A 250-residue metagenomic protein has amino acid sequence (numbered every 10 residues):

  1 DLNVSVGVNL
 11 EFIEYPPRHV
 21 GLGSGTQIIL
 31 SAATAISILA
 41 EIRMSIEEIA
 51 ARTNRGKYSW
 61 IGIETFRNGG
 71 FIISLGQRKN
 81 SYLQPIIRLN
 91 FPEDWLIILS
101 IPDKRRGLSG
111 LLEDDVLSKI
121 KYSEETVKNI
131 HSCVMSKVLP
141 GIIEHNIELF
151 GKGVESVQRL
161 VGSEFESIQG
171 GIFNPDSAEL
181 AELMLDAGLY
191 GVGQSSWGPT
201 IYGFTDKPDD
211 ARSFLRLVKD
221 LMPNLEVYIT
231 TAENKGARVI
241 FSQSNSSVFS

Functional and structural regions predicted by a protein language model:
D1-S59: Anion-binding (especially nucleotide phosphate/pyrophosphate-binding) glycine-rich loop and adjoining beta-alpha core
V4, L185-D186, G193-W197: A structural signal for short secondary-structure junctions
V8-F12, V192, V227: Generic structural signal for residues in well-ordered beta-strands
L10-F12, S100-P102, I201: A structural signal for short, well-ordered beta-strand segments
G21-S24, I28, T126-V127, G191-S196: Short glycine/threonine-rich catalytic loop with a Thr-x-Gly-x-Asp
G23, Q27, E64, F71-I72 (+1 more regions): Gly/Ser/Thr-rich beta-alpha loop segments that engage phosphate groups in nucleotides
S45-Y190, F204-S250: ATP-dependent small-molecule kinase catalytic core of the GHMP/sugar-kinase superfamily and closely related
S177, S195-Y202: Small/polar glycine-rich anion-binding or flexible loop at a beta-alpha turn
